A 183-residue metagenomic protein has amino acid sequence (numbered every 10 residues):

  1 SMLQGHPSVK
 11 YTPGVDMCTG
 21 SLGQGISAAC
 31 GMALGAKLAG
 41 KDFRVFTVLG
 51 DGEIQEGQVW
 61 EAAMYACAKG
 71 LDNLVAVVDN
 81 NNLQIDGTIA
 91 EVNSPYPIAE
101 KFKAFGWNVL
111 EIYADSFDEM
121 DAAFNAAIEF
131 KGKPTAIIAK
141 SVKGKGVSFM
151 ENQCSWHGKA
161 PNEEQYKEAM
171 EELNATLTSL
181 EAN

Functional and structural regions predicted by a protein language model:
S1-A68: Cofactor-binding active-site loop characterized by glycine-rich and histidine/acidic residues
S8, Q58-W60, D86-A90, V147-N152: Short acidic, glycine/serine/threonine-rich loops at helix termini
A33, V48-L49, V77-D79, I138-K140: Short beta-strand segments
G40-F43, A90-A123, N174-A182: Conserved thiamine diphosphate
F43-T47, L74, K133-A139: Generic beta-sheet signal
E56-N81, A136-I138: A short alpha/beta connector and helix-capping loop motif
K69-V92, Y96, E100-F102: Histidine/lysine/aspartate-rich catalytic loop segments that bind and position anionic ligands
F117-N183: Glycine/aspartate-rich loop-and-adjacent alpha/beta segment that forms the canonical ThDP
